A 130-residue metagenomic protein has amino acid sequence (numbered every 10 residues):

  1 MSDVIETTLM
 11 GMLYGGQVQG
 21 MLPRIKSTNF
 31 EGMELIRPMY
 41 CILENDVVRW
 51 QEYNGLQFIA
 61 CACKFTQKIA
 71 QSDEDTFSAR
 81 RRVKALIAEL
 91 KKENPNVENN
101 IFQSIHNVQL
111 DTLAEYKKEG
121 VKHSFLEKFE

Functional and structural regions predicted by a protein language model:
M1-D46, I101, K118, K122-F125: Active-site adenylate/phosphate-handling loop in enzymes that bind or generate adenylated species
V4, I42-Q103: Mid-to-C-terminal catalytic subdomains of enzymes that bind/position adenosyl phosphate moieties or nucleic-acid
T7-T8, T28, T66, T76 (+1 more regions): Residue-identity detector for threonine
L22-S27, C63-K64, K68-I69, K128-E130: Short, surface-exposed, polar/charged, turn-prone segments marking secondary-structure boundaries
L90-E130: Electropositive, surface-exposed helix/loop patches at the edges of structured domains that serve as adaptable
